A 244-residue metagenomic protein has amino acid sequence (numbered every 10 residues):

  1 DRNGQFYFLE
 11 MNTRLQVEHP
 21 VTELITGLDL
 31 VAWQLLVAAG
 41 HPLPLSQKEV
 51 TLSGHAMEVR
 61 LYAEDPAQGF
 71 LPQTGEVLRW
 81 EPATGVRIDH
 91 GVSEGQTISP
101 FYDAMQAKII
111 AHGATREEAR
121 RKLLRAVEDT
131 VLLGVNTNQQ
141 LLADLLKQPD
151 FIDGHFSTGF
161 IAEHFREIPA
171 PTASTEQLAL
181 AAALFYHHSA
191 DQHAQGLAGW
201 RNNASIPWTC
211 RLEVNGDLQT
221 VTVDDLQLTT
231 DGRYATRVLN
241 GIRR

Functional and structural regions predicted by a protein language model:
D1-Q16: Conserved metal-phosphate-binding beta-hairpin within the catalytic cores of diverse ATP-dependent phosphoryl-transfer
Q16, P20-R237, G241-I242: Catalytic cores of soluble metabolic enzymes centered on carboxylation/carboxyl-transfer
